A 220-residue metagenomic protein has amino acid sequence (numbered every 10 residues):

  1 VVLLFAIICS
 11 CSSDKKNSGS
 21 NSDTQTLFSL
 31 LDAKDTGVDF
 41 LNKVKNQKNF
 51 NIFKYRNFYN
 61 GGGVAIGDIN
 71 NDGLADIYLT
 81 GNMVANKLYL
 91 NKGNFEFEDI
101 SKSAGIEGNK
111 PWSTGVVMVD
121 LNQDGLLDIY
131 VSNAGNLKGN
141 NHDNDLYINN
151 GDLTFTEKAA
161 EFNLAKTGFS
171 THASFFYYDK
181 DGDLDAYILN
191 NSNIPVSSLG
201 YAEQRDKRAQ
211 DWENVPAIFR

Functional and structural regions predicted by a protein language model:
V1-I8: Bacterial N-terminal signal peptides
C11-R220: Beta-propeller-forming repeat regions
